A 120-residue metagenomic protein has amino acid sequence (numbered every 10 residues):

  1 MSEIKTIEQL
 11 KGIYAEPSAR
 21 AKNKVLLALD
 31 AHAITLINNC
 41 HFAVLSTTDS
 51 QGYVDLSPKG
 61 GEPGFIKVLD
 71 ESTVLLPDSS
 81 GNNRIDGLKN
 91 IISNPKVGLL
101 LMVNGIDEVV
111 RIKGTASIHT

Functional and structural regions predicted by a protein language model:
M1-T120: Binding-site signature for planar aromatic cofactors or substrates
